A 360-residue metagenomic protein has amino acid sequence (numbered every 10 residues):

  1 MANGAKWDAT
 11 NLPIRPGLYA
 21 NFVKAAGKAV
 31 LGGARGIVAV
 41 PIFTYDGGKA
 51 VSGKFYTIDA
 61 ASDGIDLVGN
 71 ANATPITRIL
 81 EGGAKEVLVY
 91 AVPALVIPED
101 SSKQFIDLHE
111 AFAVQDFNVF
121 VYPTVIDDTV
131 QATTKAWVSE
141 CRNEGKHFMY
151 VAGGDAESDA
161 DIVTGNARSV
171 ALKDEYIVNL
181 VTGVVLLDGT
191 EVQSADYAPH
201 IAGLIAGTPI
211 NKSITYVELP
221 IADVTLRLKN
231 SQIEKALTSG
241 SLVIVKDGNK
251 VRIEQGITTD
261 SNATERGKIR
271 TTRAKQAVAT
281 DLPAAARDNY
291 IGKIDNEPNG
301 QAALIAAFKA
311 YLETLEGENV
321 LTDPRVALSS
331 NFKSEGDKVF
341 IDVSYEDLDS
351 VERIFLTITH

Functional and structural regions predicted by a protein language model:
M1-H360: Surface-exposed assembly/interface segments
